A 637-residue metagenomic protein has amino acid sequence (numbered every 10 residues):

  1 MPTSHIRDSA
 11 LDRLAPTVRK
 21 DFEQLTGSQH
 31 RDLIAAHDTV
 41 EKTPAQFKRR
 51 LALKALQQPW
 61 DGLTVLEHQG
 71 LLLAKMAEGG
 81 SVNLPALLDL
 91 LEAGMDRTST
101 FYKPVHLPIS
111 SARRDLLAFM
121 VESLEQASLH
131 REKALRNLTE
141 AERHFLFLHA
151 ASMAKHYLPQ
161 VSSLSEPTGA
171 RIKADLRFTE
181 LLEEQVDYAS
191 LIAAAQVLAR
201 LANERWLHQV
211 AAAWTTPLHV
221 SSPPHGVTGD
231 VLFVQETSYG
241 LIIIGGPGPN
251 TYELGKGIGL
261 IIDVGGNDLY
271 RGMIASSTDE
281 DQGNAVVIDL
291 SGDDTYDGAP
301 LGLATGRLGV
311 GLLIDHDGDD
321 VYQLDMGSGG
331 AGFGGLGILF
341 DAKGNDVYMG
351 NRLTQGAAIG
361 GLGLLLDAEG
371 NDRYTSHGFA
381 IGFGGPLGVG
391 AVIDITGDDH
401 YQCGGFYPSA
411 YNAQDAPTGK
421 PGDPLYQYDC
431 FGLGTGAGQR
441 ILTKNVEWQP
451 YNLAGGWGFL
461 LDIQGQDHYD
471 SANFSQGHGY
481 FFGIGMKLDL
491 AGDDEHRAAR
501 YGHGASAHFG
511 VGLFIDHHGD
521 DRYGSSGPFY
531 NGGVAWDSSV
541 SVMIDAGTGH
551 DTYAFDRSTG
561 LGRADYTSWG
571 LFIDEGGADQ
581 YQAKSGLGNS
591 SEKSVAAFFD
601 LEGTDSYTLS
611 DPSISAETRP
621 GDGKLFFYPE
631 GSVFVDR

Functional and structural regions predicted by a protein language model:
M1-P247: Terminal non-domain segments
A193-Q282, V286, D293, V446-W448 (+3 more regions): N-terminal segments that cap or nucleate solenoid repeat domains
G240-G245, I258-G265, D279-S291, R307-H316 (+13 more regions): Well-ordered beta-strand segments characteristic of repetitive beta-sheet solenoids
G248-N250, I258, G266-R271, S276-S277 (+22 more regions): Extracellular beta-strand scaffolds
T278, L303-A304, G356, G382-F383 (+6 more regions): Acidic/polar low-complexity surface segments
L365, R373, T435-T443, Y469 (+4 more regions): Short, flexible domain-boundary/linker segments around small modular repeats
A583-K584, K593-V595, F599-G623: Short, surface-exposed interaction patches in beta-rich subdomains that mediate adhesion/assembly near membranes
